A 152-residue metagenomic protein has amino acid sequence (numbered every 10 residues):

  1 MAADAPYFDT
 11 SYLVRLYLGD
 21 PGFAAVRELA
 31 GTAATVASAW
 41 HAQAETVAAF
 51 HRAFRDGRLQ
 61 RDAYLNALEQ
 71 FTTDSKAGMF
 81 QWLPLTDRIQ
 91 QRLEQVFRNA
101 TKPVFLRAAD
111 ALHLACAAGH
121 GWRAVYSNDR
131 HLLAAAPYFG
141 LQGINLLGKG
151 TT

Functional and structural regions predicted by a protein language model:
M1-A5, A118-T152: Acidic, PIN/NYN-like endoribonuclease modules and their adjacent C-terminal/linker elements
M1-E45, A49, A53-N66, K149-T151: Short, well-structured N-terminal submotif of metal-dependent ribonuclease cores
G22-A24, E69, A111-L114: A generic local structural motif
L29-G31, S75-A77, G119: Short glycine-enriched loop/turn motifs at secondary-structure junctions
A37, L83, I144: General small-molecule cofactor/ligand-binding pocket signal
H41, V47-R98, Y138: Active-site-proximal, substrate-binding regions of enzyme catalytic domains and RNA-binding/basic surfaces
L59-Q60, P103, R123, Q142: Short coil/loop linkers at secondary-structure junctions
F80-R130, A134: Active-site neighborhoods of divalent-metal-dependent phosphate/nucleic-acid chemistry enzymes
